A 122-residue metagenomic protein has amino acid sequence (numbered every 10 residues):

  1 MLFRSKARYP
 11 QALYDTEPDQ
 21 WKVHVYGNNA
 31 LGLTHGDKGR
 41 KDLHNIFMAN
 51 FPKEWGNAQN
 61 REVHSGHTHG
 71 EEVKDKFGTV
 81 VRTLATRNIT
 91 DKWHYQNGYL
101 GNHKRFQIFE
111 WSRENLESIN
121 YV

Functional and structural regions predicted by a protein language model:
M1-D19, G27-N120: Conserved beta-sheet core of the metallophosphoesterase superfamily
V23: Catalytic phosphate/metal-binding cores of nucleic-acid and nucleotide-processing enzymes, i.e., regions that mediate
